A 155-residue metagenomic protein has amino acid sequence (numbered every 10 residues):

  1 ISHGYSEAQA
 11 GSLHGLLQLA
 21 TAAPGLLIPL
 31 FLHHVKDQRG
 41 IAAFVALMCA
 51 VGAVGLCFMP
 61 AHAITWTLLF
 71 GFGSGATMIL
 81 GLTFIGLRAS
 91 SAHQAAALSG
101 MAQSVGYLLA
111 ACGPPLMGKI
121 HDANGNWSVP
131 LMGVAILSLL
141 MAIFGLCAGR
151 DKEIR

Functional and structural regions predicted by a protein language model:
I1-Q9, G86: Short amphipathic helix-loop junctions that connect adjacent transmembrane helices in Major Facilitator Superfamily/SLC
S6-H14, A95, S99: Juxtamembrane helix-start elements in MFS-like secondary transporters
S12-T21, A102, G106, L137: Transmembrane alpha-helical segments of major facilitator superfamily
P24-D37: Helix-to-loop junctions at the C-terminal end of transmembrane segments in multipass secondary transporters
G40-V54: Structural signature of the two symmetry-related core transmembrane helices
C57-T67: Helix-loop junctions at membrane interfaces in 12-TM secondary transporters
A76-S90: Intracellular juxtamembrane helix-capping segments at the cytosolic ends of symmetry-related transmembrane helices
A89-S128, V134: A late C-terminal transmembrane helix in Major Facilitator Superfamily
